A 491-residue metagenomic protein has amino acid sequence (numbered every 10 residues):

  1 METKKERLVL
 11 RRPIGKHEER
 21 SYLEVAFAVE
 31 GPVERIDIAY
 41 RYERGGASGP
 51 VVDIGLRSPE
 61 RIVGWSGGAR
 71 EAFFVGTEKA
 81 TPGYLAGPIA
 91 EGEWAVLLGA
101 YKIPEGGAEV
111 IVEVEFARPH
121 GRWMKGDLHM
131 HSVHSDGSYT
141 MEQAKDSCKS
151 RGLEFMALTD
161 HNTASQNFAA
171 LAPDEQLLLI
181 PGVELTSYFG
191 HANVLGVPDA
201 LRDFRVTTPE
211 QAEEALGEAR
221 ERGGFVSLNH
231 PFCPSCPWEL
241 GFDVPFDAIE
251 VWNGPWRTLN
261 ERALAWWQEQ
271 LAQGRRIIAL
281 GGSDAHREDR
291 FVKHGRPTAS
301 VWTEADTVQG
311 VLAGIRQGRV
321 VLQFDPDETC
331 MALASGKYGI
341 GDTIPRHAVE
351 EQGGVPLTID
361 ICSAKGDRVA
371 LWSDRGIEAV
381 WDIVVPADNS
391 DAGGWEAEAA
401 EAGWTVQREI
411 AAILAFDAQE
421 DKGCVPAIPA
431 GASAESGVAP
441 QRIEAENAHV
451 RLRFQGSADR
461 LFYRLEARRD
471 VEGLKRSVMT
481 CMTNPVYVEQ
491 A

Functional and structural regions predicted by a protein language model:
M1-Y42, E113-M124: Solvent-exposed, flexible loop/coil segments flanking beta-strands in beta-rich domains
E2-E18, Y40-T81, I377-A379: Surface-exposed beta-strand/loop patches in noncatalytic accessory domains and peripheral targeting/linker segments
V25-E34, Y84-A90, V349-E351: Extracellular and analogous surface-interaction loops
E34-D37, A86-E105, R460-R464: Noncatalytic modules at the cell exterior or secretory-pathway interfaces, chiefly beta-strand-rich lectin/adhesion
S48-P50, P104-E115: Edge beta-strands of jelly-roll/beta-sandwich modules across compartments, strongly enriched in secreted/luminal
E71-A90, R451-Q455: Beta-sandwich interaction modules
E113-R118, Y188-R202, S235-A491: Charged catalytic cores and adjacent phosphate/nucleic-acid-binding surfaces used for phosphate/nucleic-acid chemistry
V133-R275, S283, D289: Catalytic cores of extracellular degradative/oxidative enzymes
